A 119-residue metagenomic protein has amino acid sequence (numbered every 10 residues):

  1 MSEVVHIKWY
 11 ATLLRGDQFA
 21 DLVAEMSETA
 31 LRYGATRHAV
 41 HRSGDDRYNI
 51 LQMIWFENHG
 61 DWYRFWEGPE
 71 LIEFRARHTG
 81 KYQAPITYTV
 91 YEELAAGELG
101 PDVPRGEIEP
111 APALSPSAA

Functional and structural regions predicted by a protein language model:
M1-E3, D17, Y33-A35: Short, flexible segments with low predicted structural confidence
S2, R37-N49, F74-A119: Glycine-rich beta-strand-turn "strand-cap" elements at beta-sheet edges
E3-Y10, A39-P69, P104-R105: Short, well-ordered beta-strand segments in beta-rich or mixed alpha/beta enzyme and ligand-binding folds
V5, V23-M26: Short, aromatic-enriched amphipathic alpha-helices that serve as compact interaction elements
W9, E28, Y33, P116-S117: N-terminal cationic amphipathic segment used for targeting or macromolecule association
Y10-D21: Short, surface-exposed ligand-recognition loops at beta-strand->loop->(often short) alpha-helix junctions that present
R15-D17, G60-W62, A96: Residue-level signal for secondary-structure boundary sites
E25-R37, W55-V90: An amphipathic, aromatic/His-enriched active-site/gating alpha helix that lines ligand/cofactor pockets
